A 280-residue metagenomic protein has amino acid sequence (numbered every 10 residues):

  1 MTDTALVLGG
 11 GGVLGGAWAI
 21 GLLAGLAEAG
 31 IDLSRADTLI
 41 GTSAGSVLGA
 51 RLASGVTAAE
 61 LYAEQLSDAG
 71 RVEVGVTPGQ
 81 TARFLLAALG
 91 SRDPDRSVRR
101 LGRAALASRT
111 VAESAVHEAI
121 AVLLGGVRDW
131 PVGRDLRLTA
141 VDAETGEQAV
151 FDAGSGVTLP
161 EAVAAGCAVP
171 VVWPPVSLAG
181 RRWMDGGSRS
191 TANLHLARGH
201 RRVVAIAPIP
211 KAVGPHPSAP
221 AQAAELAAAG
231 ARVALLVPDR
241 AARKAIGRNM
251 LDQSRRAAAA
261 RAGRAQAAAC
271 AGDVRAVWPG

Functional and structural regions predicted by a protein language model:
M1-T42, A50-G280: Patatin-like phospholipase
